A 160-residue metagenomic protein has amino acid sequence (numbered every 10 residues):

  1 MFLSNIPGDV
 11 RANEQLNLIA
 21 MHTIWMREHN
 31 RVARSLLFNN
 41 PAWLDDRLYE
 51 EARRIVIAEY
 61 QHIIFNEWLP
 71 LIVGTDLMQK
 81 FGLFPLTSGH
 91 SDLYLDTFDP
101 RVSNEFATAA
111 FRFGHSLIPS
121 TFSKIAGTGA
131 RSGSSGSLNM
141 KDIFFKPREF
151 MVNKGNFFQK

Functional and structural regions predicted by a protein language model:
M1-K160: Long, well-ordered alpha/beta core segments of mature domains
